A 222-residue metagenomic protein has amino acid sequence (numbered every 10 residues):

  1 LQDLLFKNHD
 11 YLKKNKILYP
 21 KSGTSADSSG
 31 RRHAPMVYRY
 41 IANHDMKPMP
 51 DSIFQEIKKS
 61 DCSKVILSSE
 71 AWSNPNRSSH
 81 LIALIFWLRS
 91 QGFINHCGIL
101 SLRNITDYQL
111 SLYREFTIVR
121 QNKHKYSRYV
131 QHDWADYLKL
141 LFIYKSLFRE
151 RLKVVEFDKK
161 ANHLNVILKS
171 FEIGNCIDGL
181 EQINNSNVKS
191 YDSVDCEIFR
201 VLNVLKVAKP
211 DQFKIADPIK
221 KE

Functional and structural regions predicted by a protein language model:
L1-E222: Anion-recognition interface
